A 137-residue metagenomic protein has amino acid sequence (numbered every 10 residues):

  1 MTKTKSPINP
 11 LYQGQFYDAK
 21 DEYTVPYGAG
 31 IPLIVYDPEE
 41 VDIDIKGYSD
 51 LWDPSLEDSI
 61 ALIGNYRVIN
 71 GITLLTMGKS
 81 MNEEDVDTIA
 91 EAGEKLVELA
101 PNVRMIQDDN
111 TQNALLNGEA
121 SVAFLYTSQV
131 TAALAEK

Functional and structural regions predicted by a protein language model:
M1-N102, I106-E119: Extracytoplasmic ligand-binding site segments that recognize negatively charged/polar headgroups
L116, V122-K137: A ligand-binding cleft/hinge motif common to bilobed small-molecule-binding domains
